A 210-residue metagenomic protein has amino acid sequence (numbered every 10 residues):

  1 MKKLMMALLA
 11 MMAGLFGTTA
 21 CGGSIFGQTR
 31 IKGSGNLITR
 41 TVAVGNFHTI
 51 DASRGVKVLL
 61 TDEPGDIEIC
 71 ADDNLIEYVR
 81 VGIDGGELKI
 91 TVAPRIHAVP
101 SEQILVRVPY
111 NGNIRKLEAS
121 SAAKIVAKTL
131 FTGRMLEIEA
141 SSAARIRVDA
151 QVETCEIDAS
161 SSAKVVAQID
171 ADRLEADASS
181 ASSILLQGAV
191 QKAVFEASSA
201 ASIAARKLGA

Functional and structural regions predicted by a protein language model:
M1-A210: Intrinsically disordered, low-complexity terminal regions
